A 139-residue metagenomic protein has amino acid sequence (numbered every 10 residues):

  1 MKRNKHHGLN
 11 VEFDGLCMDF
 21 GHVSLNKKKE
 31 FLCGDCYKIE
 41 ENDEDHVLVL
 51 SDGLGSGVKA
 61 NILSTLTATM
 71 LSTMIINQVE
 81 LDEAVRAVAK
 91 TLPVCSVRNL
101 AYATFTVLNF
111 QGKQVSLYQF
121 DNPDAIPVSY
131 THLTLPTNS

Functional and structural regions predicted by a protein language model:
M1-F31: Regulatory cytosolic signal-relay segments
K2-V11, C33, L63-S129: Catalytic core of PPM/PP2C metal-dependent serine/threonine phosphatase domains
K2-V11, E41-L48, K59: Membrane-embedded alpha-helical signal segments
L16, D43, G112-Q114: Beta-strand-turn-beta hairpins that frame and shape the catalytic cleft of phosphate-ester-processing enzymes
E30-E41, L133: Acidic loop->beta-strand submotif enriched in PP2C/PPM serine/threonine phosphatases
L32, L50-S51, K59-I62: Short, glycine/acidic-enriched capping/hinge loops at junctions between secondary-structure elements
E44-S56, L117-F120: Conserved beta-strand-loop-short alpha-helix elements that form and flank the Mn2+/Mg2+-coordinating active site
H132-S139: Single conserved hydrophobic/aromatic residue that forms the stacking wall/gate of nucleotide- or nucleobase-binding
